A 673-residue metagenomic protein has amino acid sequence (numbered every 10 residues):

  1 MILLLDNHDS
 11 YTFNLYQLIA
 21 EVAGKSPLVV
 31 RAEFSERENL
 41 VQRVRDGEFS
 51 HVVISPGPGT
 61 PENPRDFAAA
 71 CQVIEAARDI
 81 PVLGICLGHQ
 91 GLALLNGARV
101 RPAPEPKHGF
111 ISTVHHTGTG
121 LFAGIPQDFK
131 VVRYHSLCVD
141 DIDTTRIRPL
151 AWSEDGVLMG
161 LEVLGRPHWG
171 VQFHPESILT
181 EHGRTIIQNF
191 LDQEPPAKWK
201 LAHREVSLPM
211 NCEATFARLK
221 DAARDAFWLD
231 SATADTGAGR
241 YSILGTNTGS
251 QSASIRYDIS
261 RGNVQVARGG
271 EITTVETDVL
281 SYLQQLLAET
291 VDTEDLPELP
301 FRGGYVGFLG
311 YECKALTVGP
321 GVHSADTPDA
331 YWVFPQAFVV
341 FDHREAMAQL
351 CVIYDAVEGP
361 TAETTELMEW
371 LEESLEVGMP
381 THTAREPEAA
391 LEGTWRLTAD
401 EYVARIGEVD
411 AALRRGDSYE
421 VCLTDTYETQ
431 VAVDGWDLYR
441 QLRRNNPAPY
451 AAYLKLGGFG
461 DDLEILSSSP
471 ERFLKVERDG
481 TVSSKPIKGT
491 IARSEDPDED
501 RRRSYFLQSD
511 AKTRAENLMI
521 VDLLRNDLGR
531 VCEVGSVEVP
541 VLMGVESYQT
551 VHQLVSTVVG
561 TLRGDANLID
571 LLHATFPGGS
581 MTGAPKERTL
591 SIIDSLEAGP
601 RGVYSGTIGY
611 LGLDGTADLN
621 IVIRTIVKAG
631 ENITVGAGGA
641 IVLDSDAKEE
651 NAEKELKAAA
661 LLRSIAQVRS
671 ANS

Functional and structural regions predicted by a protein language model:
I2-L5, D9-I85, N96: Flexible gly/pro-rich beta->alpha loop and the following alpha-helix that scaffold active-site loops
L5-D6, F173, V521: Active-site flanking residues adjacent to catalytic metal/cofactor-binding acidic residues
V29-R37, P64, T113-H115, A151-E154 (+1 more regions): Short gly/ser/thr-rich secondary-structure transition/capping motifs
P56-P61, G88-Q90, P175-E176, Y311: Short glycine-rich anion-binding loops that position phosphate/pyrophosphate groups of nucleotides and phosphorylated
P64-Q72, T185-Q188, D437, I621: Charged helix-capping and loop-helix junction motifs
A68-A76, I80-I85, Q90-E181: Pocket-forming structural segment of enzyme catalytic cores
E176-K198: Acyltransferase
K198-S673: Extended alpha-helical targeting/anchoring segments, especially N-terminal organellar/secretory targeting helices
